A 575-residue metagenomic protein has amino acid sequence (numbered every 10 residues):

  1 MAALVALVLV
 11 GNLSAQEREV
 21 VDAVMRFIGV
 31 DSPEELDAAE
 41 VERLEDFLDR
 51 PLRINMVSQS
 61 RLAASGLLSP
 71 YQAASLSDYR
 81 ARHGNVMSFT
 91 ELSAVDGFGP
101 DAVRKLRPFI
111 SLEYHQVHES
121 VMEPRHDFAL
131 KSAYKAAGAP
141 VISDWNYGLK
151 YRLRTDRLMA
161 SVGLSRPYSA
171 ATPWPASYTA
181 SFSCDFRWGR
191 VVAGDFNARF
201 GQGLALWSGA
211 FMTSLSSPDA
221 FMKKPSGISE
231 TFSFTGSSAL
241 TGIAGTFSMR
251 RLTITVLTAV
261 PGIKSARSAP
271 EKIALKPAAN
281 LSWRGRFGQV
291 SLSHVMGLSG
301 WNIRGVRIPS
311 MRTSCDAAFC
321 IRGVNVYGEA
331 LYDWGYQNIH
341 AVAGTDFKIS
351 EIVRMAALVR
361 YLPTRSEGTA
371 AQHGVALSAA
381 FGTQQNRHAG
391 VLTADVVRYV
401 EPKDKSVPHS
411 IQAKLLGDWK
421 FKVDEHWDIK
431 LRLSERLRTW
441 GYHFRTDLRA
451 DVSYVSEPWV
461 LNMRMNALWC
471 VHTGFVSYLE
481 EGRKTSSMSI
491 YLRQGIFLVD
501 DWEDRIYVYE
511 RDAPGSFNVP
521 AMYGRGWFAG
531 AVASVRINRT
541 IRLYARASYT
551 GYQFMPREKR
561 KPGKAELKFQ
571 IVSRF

Functional and structural regions predicted by a protein language model:
A2-V8: Bacterial N-terminal signal peptides
L13-A15: Boundary at the C-terminal end of the N-terminal hydrophobic targeting segment
G29-E45, R82-N85, T90-M122, F200 (+1 more regions): Alpha-helical interaction/regulatory segments in DNA maintenance proteins
A38-M87, L106-F109: Amphipathic, charged-and-aliphatic alpha-helical interface segments that function as noncatalytic docking
H118-V141, L153-V162, V191, D219 (+3 more regions): Transmembrane beta-strand segments of Gram-negative outer membrane beta-barrel proteins
D144, A274-A279, W283-R286, V290 (+2 more regions): Exposed, low-structure sequence patches enriched in small/polar residues
S165-S177, F232-F234, D333-G335, L468-V471: Outer-membrane beta-barrel proteins
W174-A259, M355-Y361, T485-W502: Outer membrane beta-barrel
